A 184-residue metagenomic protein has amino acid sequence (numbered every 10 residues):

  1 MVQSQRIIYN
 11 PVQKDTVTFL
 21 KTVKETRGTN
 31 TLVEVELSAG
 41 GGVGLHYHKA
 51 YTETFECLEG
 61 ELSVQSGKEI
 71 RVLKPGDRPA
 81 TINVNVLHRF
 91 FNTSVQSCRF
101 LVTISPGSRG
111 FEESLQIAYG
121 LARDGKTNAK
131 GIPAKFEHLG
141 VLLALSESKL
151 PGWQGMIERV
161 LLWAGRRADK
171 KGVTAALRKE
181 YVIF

Functional and structural regions predicted by a protein language model:
M1-Q5, F184: Basic/polar N-terminal segments that are highly enriched at the extreme N-terminus, encompassing both cleavable
Y9-L45, S105: A short glycine-rich, His/Asp/Glu-containing loop-to-beta-strand
E25, T54, G67-L87: Short acidic-glycine-tyrosine-enriched beta hairpin
T31-V33, V43, Y51-E53, L58 (+2 more regions): A generic structural signal for short beta-strands and their flanking turns/coil linkers
E34, Y47, S66-K68, P75 (+3 more regions): Residue-level recognition of conserved beta-strand positions in structured domain cores
E34-S38, Y47-V64, S105: Short, conserved beta-strand element in jelly-roll/cupin
N83-S114: Ligand-binding loop in jelly-roll beta-barrel domains
G110, Q116-F184: Alpha-helical membrane-targeting segments
